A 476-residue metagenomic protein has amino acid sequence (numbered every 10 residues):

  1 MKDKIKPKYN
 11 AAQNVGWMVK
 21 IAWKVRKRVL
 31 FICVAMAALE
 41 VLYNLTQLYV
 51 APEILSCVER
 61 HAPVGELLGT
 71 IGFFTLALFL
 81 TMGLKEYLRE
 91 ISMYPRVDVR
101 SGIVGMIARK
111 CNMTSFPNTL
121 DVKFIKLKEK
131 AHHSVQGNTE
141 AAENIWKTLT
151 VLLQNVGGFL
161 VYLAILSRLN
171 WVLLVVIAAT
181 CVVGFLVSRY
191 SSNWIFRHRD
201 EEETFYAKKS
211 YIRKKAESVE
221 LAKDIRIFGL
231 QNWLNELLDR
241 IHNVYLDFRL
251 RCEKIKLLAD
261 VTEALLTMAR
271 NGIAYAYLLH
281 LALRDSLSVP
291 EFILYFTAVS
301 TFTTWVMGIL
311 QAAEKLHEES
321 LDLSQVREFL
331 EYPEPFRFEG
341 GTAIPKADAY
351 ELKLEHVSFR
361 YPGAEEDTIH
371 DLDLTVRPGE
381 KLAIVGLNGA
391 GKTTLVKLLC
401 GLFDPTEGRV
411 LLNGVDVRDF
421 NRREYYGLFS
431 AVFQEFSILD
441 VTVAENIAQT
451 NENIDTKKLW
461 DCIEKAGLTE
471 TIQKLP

Functional and structural regions predicted by a protein language model:
M1-G16, V97-E143, F205-F248, S320-P333: Extended non-transmembrane interhelical loops and adjacent amphipathic helices of multipass membrane proteins
M1-N44, V64-T70, L88, S92 (+4 more regions): Membrane-integrated ABC transporters
L30-Y87, A164-I195, A269, I273-A276 (+2 more regions): Transmembrane helix-loop-helix hairpins at lipid-water interfaces of multipass membrane proteins, especially the type-1
L48-L55, V104, A108, D121 (+12 more regions): Alpha-helical transmembrane segments of polytopic integral membrane proteins, especially the permease/helical cores
F74-R109, M113: Internal catalytic or translocation cores that form aromatic/hydrophobic pockets or channels for amphipathic metabolites
L230, A274, Y295-E331: Cytosolic ends of transmembrane helices, especially the final helix of ABC transmembrane type-1 domains
A343-P476: ABC-type nucleotide-binding domain
